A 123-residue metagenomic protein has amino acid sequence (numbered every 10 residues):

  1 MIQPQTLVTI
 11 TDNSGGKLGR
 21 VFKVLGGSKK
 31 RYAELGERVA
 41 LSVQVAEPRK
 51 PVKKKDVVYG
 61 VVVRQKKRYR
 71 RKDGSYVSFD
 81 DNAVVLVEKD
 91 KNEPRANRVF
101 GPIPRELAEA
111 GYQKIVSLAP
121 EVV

Functional and structural regions predicted by a protein language model:
M1-V123: Ribosome-associated RNA-binding proteins
